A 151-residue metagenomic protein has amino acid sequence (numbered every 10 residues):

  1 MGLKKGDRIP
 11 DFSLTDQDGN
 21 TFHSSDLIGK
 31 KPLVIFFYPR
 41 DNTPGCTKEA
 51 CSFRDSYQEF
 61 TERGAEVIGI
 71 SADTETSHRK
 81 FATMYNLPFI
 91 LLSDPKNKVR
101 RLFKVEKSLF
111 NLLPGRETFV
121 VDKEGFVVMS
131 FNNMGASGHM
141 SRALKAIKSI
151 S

Functional and structural regions predicted by a protein language model:
M1-S151: Chalcogenol-based redox active-site neighborhoods
